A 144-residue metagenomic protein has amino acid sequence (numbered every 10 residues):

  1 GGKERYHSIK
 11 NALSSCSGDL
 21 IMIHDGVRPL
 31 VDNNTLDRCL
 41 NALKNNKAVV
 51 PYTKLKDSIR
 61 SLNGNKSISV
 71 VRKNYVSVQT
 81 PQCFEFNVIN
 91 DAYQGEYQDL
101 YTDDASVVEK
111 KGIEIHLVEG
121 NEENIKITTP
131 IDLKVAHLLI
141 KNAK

Functional and structural regions predicted by a protein language model:
G1-E4, Q94: A short, structured active-site edge motif that brings together acidic residues
G1-G2, P51, V118-G120: Conserved beta-strand termini and adjacent loop/short-helix elements that scaffold enzyme active sites in alpha/beta
E4-N63, Q79: Conserved beta-loop-beta/alpha segment of the NTase-like Rossmann-fold superfamily that binds/positions NTPs
N34, L62-G64, I127-L133: Short secondary-structure transition/capping segments
R60-I68, K110: Acidic/His-rich active-site region of diverse nucleotide-sugar glycosyltransferases
I68-V78: A recurrent flexible, glycine/aromatic-enriched loop bordering the glycosyltransferase active site that acts as
V76-K144: Conserved alpha/beta core of the MobA/IspD/sugar-nucleotide pyrophosphorylase nucleotidyltransferase superfamily
